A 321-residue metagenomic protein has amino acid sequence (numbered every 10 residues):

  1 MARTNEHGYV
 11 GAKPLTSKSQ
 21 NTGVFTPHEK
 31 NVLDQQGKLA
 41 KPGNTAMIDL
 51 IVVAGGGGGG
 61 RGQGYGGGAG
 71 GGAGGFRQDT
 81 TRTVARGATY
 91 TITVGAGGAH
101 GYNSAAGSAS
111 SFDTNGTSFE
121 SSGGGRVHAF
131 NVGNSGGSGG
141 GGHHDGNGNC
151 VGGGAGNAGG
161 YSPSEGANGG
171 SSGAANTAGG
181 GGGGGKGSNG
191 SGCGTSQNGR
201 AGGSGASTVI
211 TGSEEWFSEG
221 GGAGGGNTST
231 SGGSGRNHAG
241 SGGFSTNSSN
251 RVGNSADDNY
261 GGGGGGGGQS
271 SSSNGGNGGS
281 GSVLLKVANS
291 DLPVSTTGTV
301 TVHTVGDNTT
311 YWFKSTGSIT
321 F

Functional and structural regions predicted by a protein language model:
A2-E29, M47-F321: Low-complexity, glycine/proline-biased repetitive segments and flexible coils/loops
N31-P42: A short, compositionally biased domain-edge/stem linker segment
